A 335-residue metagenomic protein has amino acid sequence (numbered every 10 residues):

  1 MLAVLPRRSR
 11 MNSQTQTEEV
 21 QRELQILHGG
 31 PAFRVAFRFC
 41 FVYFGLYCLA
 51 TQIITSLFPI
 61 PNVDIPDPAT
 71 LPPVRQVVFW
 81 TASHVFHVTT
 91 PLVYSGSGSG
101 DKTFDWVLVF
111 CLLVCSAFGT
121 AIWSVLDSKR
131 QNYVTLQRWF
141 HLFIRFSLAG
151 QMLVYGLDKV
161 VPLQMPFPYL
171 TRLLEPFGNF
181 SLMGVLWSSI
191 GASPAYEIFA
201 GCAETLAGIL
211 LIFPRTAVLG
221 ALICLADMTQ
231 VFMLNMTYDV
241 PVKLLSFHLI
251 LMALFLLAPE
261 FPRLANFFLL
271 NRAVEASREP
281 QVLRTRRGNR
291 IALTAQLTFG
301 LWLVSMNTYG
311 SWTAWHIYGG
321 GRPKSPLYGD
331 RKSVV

Functional and structural regions predicted by a protein language model:
F44-I60: Alpha-helical transmembrane segments of multi-pass membrane proteins
H87-C115, A192-C202: Individual transmembrane alpha-helix segments
V125-L126, R130, A258-T298: Cytosolic-side transmembrane helix boundary signature
H141, F146-G150, V282-H316: Internal/C-terminal transmembrane anchor helices
F146-L174: Transmembrane alpha-helix/helix-exit interface in multi-pass inner-membrane proteins
D158-V161, L301-G329: Hydrophobic alpha-helical transmembrane segments in integral membrane proteins
Y169-L270: Hydrophobic alpha-helical segments
K332-V335: Conserved small/polar residues in nucleotide/adenosyl-binding loops
